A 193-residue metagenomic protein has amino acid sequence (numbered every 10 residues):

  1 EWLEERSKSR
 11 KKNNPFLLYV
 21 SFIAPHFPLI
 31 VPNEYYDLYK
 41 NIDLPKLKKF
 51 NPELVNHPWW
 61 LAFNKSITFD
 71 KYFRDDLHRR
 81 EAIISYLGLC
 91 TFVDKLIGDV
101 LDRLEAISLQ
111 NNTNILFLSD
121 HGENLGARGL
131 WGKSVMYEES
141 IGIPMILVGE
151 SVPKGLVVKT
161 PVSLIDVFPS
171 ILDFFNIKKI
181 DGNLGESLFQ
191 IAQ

Functional and structural regions predicted by a protein language model:
E1-P161, F174-D181: Active-site-proximal cap/lid insertion segments
L164, F168: Zinc-coordinating Cys/His ligand positions in small cysteine/histidine-rich zinc-finger domains
G185-Q193: Short, intrinsically disordered, charge-balanced linker/junction segments flanking boundaries in proteins
